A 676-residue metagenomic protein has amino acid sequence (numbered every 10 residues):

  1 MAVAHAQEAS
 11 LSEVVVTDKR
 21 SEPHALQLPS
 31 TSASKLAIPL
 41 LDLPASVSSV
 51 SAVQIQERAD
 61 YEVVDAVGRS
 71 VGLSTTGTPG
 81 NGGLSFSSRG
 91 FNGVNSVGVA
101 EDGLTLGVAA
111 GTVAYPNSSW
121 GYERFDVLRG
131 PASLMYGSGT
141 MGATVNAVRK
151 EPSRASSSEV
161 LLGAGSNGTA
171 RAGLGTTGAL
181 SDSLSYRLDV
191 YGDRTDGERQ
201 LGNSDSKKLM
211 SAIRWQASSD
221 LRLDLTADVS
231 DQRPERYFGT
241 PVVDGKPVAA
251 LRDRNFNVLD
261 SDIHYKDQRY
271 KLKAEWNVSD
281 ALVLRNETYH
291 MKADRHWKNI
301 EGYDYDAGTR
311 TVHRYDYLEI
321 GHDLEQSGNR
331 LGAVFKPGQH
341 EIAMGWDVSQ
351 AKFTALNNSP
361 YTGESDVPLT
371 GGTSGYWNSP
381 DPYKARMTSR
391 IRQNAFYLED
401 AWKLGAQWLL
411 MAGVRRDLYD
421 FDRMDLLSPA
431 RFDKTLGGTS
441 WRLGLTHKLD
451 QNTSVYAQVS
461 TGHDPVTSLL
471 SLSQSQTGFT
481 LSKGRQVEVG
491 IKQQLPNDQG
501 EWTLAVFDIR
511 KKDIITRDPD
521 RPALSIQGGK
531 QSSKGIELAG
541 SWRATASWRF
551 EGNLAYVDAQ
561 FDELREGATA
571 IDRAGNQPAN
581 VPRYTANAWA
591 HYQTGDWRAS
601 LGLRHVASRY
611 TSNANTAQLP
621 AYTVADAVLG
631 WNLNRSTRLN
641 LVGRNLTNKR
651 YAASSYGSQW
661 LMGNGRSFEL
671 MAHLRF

Functional and structural regions predicted by a protein language model:
Q27, T31-L40, P44-V47, V64-T105 (+1 more regions): Extracytoplasmic beta-strand/coil segments of soluble accessory domains associated with Gram-negative outer-membrane
V63-A66, L84-S87, G139-V160, A172-T176: N-terminal periplasmic accessory domains that precede and gate Gram-negative outer-membrane beta-barrel machines
L104-R129, V148-R149: Short acidic/polar hinge/loop motifs at secondary-structure boundaries that mediate gating or recognition
S157-E159, G163-R194, R199-Y237, D260-L282: Transmembrane beta-barrel wall of Gram-negative outer-membrane proteins
Y270-D294, H313-D425, K448, P496 (+1 more regions): Face-selective signature of the C-terminal outer-membrane beta-barrel domain
K273-E301, K448, S454-Q458, L481-R543 (+1 more regions): Membrane-embedded beta-barrel scaffold of Gram-negative outer-membrane proteins
L409, D508, Q527-N613, N632-L639 (+2 more regions): Gram-negative outer-membrane beta-barrel transporters
G490, M662-F676: Outer-membrane beta-barrel "beta-signal"
